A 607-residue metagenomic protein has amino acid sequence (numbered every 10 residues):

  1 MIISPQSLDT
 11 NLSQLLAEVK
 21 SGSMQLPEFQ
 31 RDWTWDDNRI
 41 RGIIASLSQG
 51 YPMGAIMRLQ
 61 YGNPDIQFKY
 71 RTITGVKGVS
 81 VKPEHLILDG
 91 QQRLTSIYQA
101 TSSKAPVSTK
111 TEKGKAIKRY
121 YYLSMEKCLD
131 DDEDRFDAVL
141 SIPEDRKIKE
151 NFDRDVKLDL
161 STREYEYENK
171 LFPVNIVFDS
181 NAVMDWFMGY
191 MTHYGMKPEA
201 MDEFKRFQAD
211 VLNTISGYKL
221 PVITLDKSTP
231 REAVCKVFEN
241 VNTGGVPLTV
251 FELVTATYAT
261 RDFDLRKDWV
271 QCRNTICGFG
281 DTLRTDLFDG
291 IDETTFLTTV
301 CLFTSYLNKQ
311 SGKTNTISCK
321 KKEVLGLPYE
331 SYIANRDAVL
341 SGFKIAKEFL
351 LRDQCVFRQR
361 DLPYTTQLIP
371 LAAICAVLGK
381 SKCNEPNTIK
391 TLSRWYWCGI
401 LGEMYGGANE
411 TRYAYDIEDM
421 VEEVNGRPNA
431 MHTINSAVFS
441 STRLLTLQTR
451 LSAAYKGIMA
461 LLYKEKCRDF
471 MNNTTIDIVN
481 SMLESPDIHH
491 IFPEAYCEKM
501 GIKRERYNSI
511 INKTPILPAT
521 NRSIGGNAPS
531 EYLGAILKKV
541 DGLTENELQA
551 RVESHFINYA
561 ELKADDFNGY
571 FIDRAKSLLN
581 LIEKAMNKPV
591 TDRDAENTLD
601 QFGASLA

Functional and structural regions predicted by a protein language model:
I2-D37, R41-N308, R358, P386 (+9 more regions): Basic- and aromatic-enriched surface patches that contact anionic nucleotides/nucleic acids
I2-I3, V254, T285-T442: A cross-family structural signal marking well-folded subdomains
S23-Q30, D210-K227, E232-V234, A338-Q359 (+3 more regions): Short amphipathic alpha-helical segments and their helix-coil junctions
I400-I488, Y496: Intrinsically disordered, low-complexity N-proximal targeting/linker segments that flank membranes
I478-N512, A528: Histidine-centered nuclease catalytic patch
S509, K513-D541: Short Cys/His-centered divalent metal-binding micro-motifs
S530, G534-G569: C-terminal structured domain segments
A595-A607: Acidic, low-complexity intrinsically disordered tails
